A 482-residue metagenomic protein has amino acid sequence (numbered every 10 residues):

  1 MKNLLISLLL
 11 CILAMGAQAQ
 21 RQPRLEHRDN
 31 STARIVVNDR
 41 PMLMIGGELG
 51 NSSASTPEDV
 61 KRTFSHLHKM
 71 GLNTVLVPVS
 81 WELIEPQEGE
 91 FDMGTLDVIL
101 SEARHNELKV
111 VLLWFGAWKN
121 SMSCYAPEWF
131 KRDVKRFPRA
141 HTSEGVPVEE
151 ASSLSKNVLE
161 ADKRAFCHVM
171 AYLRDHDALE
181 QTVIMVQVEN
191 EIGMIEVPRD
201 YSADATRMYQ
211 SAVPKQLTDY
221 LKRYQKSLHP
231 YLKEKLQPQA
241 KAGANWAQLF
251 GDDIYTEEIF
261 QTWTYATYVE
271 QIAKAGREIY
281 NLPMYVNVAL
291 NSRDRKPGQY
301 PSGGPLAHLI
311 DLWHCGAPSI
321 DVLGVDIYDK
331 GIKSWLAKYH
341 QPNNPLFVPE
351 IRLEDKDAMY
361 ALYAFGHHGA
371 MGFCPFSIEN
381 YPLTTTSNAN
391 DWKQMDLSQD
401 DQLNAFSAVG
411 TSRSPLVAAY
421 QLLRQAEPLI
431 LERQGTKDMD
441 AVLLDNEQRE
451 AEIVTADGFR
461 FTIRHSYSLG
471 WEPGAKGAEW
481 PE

Functional and structural regions predicted by a protein language model:
L9-Q18: Hydrophobic h-region of N-terminal signal peptides that target proteins for export in Gram-negative bacteria
A19-N73: N-terminal carbohydrate-binding accessory modules
D39, L67, V75, A103 (+5 more regions): Conserved, mostly hydrophobic/aromatic
M44-S55, P78-L96, S143-R164, Y172 (+5 more regions): The substrate-binding groove and active-site-proximal loops of carbohydrate-active enzymes, especially glycoside
S52-K69, G298-G316, I332-W335, A358-A361: Short, acidic/polar
D59-F137, T262-I279: Aromatic-lined substrate-binding rim segments of carbohydrate-active enzymes
L108, Q271-L282, L309-Y420: Catalytic-core region of carbohydrate-active enzymes that cleave or remodel glycosidic bonds
R136-I310: Polysaccharide-binding and catalytic clefts of secreted carbohydrate-active enzymes
